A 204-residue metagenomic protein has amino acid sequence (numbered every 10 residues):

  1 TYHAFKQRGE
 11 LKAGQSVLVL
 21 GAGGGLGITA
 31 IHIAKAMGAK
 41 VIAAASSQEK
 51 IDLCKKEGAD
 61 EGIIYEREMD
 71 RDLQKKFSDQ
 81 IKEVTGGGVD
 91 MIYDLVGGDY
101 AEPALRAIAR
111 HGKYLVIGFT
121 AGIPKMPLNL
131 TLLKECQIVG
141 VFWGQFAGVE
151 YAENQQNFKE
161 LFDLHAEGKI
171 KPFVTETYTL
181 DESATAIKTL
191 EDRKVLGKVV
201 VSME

Functional and structural regions predicted by a protein language model:
T1, A34, C54, I92 (+5 more regions): Terminal peptide-recognition signature
T1-M37: Short internal alpha-helix immediately C-terminal to a glycine-rich phosphate-binding loop in Rossmann-like
K12, G86, A109, L133 (+1 more regions): Short conserved AdoMet
G14, A59, G88-V89, I170 (+1 more regions): Local beta-strand N-terminus motif with an aromatic residue
V19, K35-Y100, E153-Q156: Adenosine-nucleotide cofactor-binding segment
M37, V96-I170, S202-E204: Glycine-rich phosphate-binding loop and adjacent beta-alpha segment of Rossmann(oid) nucleotide-cofactor-binding
F162, E167-E176, A184-E204: C-terminal capping/lid region of NAD(P)-dependent oxidoreductase domains
